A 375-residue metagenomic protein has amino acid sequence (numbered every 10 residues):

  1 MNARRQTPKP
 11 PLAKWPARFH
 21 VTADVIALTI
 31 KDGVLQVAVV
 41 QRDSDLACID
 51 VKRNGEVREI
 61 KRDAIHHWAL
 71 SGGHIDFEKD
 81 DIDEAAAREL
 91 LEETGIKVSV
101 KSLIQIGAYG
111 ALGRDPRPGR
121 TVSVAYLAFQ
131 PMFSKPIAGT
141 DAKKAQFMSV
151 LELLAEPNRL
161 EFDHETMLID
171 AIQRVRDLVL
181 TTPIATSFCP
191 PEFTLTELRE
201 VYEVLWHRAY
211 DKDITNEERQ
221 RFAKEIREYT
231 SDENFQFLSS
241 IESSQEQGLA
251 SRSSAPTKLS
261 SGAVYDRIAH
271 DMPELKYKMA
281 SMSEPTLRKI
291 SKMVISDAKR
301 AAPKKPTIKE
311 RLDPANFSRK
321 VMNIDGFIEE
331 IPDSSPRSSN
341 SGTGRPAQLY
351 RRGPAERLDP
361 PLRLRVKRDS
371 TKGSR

Functional and structural regions predicted by a protein language model:
A3-P10: Short Pro/Gly-enriched beta-strand edge/turn motifs at strand-loop
P10-A69, D83: N-terminal strand-loop-strand
V21, D80-A87, L91, G95-A138 (+4 more regions): Active-site segment of metal-dependent pyrophosphate-handling enzymes, primarily the Nudix hydrolase catalytic core
I26, D333-R375: C-terminal engagement modules used by replication, chromatin/transcription, nuclear envelope/ESCRT, and ubiquitin
A125-A128, P136-L180, F188-Y202, F237-I241 (+3 more regions): NUDIX/MutT-family hydrolases
V201-Y210, P303-R311: Short helix-coil junctions and helix-kink-helix linkers
D211-L238, S260-A263, K309-P332, P336: Charge-enriched amphipathic alpha-helical scaffolds
E218-K305: Long intrinsically disordered, low-complexity regions that are acidic and Ser/Thr-rich
